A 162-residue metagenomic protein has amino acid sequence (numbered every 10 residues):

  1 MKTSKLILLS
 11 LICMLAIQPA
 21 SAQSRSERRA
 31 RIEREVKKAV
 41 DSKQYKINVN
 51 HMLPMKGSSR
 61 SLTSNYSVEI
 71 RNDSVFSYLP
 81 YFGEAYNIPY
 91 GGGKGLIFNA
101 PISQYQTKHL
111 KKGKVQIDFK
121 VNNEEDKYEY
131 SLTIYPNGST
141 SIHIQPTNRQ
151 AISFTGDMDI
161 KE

Functional and structural regions predicted by a protein language model:
M1-R28: Bacterial Sec-dependent N-terminal signal peptides
L8, L15, V40-S42, F98 (+1 more regions): A generic structural signal for short, non-catalytic loop/turn and secondary-structure boundary residues
R25-Y86: N-terminal secretory signal peptides
M52-L62, Y90-N99, D118-E125: Short, solvent-exposed secondary-structure boundary motifs
S58-S59, Y86-G91, A151-D157: A short, polar/proline- and glycine-enriched secondary-structure boundary/capping micro-motif
V68-K114: Mature extracytoplasmic domains of secretory-pathway proteins
A100-E162: Helix-rich interaction surfaces within compact, conserved domain-sized segments that mediate assembly or partner
